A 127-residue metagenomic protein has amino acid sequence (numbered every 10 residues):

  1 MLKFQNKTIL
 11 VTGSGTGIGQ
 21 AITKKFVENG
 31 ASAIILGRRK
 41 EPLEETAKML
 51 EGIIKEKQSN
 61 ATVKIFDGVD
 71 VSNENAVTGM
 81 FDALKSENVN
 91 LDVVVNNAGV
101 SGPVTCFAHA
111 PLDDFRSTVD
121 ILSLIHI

Functional and structural regions predicted by a protein language model:
M1-T8: Flexible N-terminal pre-Rossmann segment of NAD(P)-dependent oxidoreductases
T8, G13-T16: Conserved glycine-rich cofactor-binding loop
A31-E45: Conserved glycine-rich Rossmann-like NAD(P)H-binding loop of the short-chain dehydrogenase/reductase
G68-M80, L112: The beta1-alpha1 cofactor-binding region of Rossmann-like NAD(H)/NADP(H)-dependent oxidoreductases
D92-V93, R116: Conserved catalytic-site loops of classical short-chain dehydrogenases/reductases
A98-P103: Conserved NAD(P)H cofactor-binding loop of Rossmann-fold oxidoreductase domains
T105-F107, D114-S117: Substrate-binding pocket helix/loop in short-chain dehydrogenase/reductase
I125-I127: Conserved small/polar residues in nucleotide/adenosyl-binding loops
